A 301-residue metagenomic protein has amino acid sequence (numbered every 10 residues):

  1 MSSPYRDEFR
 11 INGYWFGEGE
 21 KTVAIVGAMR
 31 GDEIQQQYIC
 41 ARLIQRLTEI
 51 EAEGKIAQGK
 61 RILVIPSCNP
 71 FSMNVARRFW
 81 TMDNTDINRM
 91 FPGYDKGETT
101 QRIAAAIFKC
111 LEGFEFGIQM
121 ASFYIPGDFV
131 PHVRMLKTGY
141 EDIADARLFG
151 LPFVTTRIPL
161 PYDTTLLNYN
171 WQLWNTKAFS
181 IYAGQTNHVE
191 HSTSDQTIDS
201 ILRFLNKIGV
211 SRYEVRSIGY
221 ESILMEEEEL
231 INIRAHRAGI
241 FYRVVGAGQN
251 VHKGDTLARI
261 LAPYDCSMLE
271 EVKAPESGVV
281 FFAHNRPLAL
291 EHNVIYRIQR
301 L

Functional and structural regions predicted by a protein language model:
M1-L301: Structured catalytic-domain cores with a bias toward divalent-metal coordination
